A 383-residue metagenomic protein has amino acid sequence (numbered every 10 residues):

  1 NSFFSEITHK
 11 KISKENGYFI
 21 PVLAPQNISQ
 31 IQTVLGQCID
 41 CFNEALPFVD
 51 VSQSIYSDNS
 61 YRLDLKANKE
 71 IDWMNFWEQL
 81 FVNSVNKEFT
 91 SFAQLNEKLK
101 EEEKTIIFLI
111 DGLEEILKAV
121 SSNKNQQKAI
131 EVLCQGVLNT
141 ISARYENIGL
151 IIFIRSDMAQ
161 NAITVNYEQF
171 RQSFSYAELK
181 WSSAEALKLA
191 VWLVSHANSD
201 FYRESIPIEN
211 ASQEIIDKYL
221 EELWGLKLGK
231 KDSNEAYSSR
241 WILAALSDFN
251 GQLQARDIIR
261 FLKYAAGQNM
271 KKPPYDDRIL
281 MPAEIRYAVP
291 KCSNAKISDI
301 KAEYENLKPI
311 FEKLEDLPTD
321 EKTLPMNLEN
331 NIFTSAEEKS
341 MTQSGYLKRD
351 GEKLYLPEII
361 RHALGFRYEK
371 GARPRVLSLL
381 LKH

Functional and structural regions predicted by a protein language model:
N1-G112, I116-N123: P-loop NTPase nucleotide-binding core
N1-S5, I107, C134, I151-I154 (+2 more regions): Short, hydrophobic, well-ordered secondary-structure elements
S5, E70-E78, L113, Q126 (+8 more regions): Short runs of predominantly hydrophobic/aromatic residues within well-ordered alpha helices that form helix-helix
I20-A24, L226-H383: C-terminal leucine-rich, beta-strand-based interaction scaffolds used for sensing/assembly
L63-I71, N75, L99, E103-I106 (+7 more regions): Short, charged/polar micro-motifs that form catalytic or ligand-binding hotspots
V82, N86, E114, K118 (+3 more regions): Alpha-helical repeat scaffolds in large eukaryotic proteins
E88-S91, I130-Q135, R171, S239-A244 (+1 more regions): Short linear interaction motifs
L113-E235: The catalytic "switch" region of P-loop NTPases
